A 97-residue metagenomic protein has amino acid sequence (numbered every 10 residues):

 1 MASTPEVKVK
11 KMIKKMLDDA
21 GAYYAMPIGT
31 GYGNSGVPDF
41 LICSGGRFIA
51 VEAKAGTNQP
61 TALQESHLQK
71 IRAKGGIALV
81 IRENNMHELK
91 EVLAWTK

Functional and structural regions predicted by a protein language model:
M1-K97: Catalytic phosphate/metal-binding cores of nucleic-acid and nucleotide-processing enzymes, i.e., regions that mediate
